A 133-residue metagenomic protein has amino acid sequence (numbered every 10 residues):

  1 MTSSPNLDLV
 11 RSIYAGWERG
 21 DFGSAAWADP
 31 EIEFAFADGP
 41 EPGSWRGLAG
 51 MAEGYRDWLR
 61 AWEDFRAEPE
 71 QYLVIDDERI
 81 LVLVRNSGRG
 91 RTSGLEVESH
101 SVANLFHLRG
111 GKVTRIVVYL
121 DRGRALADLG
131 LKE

Functional and structural regions predicted by a protein language model:
T2-E31, K132: Short acidic-aromatic low-complexity motifs
N6, W27-E78: A solvent-exposed, acidic/Ser-Thr-rich amphipathic alpha-helical stretch
A28-D29, N86-G88, L120: Short beta-strand segments enriched in hydrophobic/aromatic residues within well-folded beta-rich domains
A35, L83, I116-V117: Beta-strand residues in well-ordered beta-sheet regions across diverse protein folds
W45, T92-L95, R124-G130: A short, polar/proline- and glycine-enriched secondary-structure boundary/capping micro-motif
D76-N86: A short hydrophobic beta-strand element
R79, S101-A127: Short beta-strand edge/turn micro-motifs at domain boundaries
S87-R109: Exposed beta-sheet edge and beta->alpha loop/turn motif
